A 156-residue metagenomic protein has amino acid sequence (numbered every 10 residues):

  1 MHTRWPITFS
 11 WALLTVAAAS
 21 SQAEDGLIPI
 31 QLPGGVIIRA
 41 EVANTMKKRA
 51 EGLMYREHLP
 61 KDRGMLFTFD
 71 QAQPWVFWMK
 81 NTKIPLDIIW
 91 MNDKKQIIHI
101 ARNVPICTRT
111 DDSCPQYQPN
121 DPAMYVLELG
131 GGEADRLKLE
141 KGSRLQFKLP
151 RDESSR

Functional and structural regions predicted by a protein language model:
M1-F9: Bacterial N-terminal signal peptides that target proteins for export
T8-A17: Bacterial N-terminal signal peptides
A19-A23: Boundary at the C-terminal end of the N-terminal hydrophobic targeting segment
E24-R156: Compact, glycine-rich, soluble single-domain proteins
